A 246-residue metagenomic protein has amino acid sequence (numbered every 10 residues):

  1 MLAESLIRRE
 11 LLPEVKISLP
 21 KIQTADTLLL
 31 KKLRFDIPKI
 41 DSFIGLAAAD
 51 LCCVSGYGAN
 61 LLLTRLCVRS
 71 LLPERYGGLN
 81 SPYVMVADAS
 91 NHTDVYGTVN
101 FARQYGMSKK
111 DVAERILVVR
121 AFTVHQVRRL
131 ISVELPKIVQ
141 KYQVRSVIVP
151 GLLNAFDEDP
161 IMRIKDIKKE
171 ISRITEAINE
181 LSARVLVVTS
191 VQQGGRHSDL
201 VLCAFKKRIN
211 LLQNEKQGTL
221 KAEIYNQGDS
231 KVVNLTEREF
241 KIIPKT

Functional and structural regions predicted by a protein language model:
L2-R103: The Walker A/P-loop phosphate-binding site
G45-L46, E74-L79, S108-D111, I138-K141 (+1 more regions): Conserved catalytic network of the ASCE P-loop NTPase/AAA+ motor domain
A49-D50, S81, A113, S182 (+1 more regions): Short, well-ordered alpha-helix to beta-strand connector turns
C52, M85-A87, L117-V119, L186 (+1 more regions): Hydrophobic/aromatic beta-strand patches that form the interior of the parallel beta-sheet core in alpha/beta enzyme
L63-V68, R128-S132, I171-T175: Short, hydrophobic/amphipathic alpha-helical packing segments that form internal helix faces or helix-helix interfaces
P82-P160: Conserved inter-motif catalytic segment of the P-loop NTP-binding fold
P136-A204: P-loop NTPase motor core
E176-T246: Phosphate-binding/switch region of NTP-binding enzymes
